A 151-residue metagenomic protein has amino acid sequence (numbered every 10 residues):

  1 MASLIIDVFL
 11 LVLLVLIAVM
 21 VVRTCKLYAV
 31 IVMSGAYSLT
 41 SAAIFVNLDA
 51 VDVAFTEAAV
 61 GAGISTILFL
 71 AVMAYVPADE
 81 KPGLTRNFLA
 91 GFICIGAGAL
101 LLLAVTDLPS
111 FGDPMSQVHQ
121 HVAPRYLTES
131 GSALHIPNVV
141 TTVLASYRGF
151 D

Functional and structural regions predicted by a protein language model:
M1-F150: Alpha-helical transmembrane segments of multi-pass membrane proteins predominantly involved in bioenergetics
